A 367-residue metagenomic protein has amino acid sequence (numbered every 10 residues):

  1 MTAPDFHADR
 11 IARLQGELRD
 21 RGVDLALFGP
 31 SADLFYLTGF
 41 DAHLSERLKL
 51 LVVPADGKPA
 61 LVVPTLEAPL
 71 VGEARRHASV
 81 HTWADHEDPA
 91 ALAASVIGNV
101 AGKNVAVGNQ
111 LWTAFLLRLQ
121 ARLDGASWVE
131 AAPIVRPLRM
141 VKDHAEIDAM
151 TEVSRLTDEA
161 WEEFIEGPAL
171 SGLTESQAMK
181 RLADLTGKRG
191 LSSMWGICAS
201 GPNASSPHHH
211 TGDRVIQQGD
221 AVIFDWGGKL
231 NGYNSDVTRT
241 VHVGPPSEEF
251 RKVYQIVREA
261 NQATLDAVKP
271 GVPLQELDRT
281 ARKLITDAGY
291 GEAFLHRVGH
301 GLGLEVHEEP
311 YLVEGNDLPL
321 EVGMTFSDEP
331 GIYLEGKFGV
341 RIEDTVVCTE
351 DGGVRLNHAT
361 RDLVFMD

Functional and structural regions predicted by a protein language model:
M1-D367: Active-site neighborhoods and metal-handling regions in enzymes and metal-associated proteins
